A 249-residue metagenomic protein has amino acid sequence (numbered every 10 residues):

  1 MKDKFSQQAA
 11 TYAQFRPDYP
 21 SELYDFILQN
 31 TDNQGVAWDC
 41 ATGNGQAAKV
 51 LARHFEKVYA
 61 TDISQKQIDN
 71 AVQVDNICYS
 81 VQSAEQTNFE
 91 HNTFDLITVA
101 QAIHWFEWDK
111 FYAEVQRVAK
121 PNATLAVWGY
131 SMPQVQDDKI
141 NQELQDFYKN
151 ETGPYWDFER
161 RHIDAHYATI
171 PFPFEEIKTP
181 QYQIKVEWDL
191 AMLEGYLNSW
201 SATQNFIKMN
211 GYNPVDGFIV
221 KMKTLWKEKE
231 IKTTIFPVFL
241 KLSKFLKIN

Functional and structural regions predicted by a protein language model:
K4-P17: Class I SAM-dependent methyltransferase Rossmann-like catalytic core, especially the SAM/SAH-binding loop
P17-G35: Conserved alpha-helix/loop element of class I SAM-dependent methyltransferases that forms part of the SAM/SAH-binding
W38, N44-Q86: Class I SAM-dependent methyltransferase SAM/SAH-binding core
E85-L96: A short acidic, Gly/Pro-enriched loop at the edge of an enzyme's catalytic core that lines a small-molecule cofactor
D95-D109: A short SAM/SAH-binding and catalytic strip from SAM-dependent methyltransferases
K110-N122: A short glycine-rich, Lys/Arg-flanked "PGG" loop and its adjoining helix->strand segment in the class I
P121-V186: Conserved catalytic/acceptor-binding region of the Class I
A165-N249: Conserved Class I S-adenosyl-L-methionine
